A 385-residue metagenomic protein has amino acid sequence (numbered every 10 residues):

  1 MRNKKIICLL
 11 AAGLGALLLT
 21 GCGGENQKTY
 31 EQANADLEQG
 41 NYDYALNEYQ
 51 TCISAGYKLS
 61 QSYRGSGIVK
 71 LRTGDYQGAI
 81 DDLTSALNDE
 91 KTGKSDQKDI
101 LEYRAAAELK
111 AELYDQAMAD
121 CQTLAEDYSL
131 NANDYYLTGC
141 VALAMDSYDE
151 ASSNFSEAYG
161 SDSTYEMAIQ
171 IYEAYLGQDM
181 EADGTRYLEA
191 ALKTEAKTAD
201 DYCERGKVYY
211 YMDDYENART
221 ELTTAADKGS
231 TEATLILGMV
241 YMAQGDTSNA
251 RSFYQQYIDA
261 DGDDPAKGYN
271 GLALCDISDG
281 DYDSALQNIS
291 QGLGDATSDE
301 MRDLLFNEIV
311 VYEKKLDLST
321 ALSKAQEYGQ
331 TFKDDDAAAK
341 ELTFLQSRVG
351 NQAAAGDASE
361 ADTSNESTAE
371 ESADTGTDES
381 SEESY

Functional and structural regions predicted by a protein language model:
L18-G21: C-terminal motif of bacterial Sec signal peptides marking the signal peptidase cleavage site
Q27-K28, Q61, S95-D99, N133 (+7 more regions): Start-of-helix register in tetratricopeptide repeats
E38, R72-T73, K110, A144-M145 (+7 more regions): Register position in tetratricopeptide repeats
Y57, K91, S95, Y128-L130 (+6 more regions): Short coil turns that delineate tetratricopeptide repeat
G65, D99-Y103, Y136-C140, Q170-E173 (+5 more regions): Canonical tetratricopeptide repeat
